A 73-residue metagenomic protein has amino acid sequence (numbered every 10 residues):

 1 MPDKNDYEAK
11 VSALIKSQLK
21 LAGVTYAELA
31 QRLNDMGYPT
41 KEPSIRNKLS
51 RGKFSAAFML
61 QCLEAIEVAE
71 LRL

Functional and structural regions predicted by a protein language model:
M1-T25, R32: A short, Lys/Arg-rich alpha-helix, primarily the initiator
K20, N34, S50, E64: Short polybasic/polar patches that bind polyanions
E28, S44, R72: Residues in the helix-turn-helix
D35-K53: Recognition helix of helix-turn-helix/homeodomain-like DNA-binding domains that insert into the DNA major groove
S55-L73: DNA major-groove recognition helix of helix-turn-helix/homeodomain DNA-binding modules
